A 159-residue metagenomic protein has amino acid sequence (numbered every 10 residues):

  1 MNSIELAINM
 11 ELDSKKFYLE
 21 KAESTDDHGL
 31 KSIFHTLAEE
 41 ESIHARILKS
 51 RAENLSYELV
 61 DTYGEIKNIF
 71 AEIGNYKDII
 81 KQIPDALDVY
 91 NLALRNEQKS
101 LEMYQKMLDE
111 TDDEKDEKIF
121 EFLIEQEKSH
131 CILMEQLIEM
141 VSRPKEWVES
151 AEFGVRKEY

Functional and structural regions predicted by a protein language model:
M1-Y159: Iron-associated oxidoreductase/ferritin-like identity signal
